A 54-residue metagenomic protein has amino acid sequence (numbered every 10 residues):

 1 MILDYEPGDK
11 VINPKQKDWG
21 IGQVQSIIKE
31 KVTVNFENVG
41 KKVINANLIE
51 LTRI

Functional and structural regions predicted by a protein language model:
I2-I54: Basic/aromatic-rich interaction segments and small domains that mediate binding to polyanionic partners
